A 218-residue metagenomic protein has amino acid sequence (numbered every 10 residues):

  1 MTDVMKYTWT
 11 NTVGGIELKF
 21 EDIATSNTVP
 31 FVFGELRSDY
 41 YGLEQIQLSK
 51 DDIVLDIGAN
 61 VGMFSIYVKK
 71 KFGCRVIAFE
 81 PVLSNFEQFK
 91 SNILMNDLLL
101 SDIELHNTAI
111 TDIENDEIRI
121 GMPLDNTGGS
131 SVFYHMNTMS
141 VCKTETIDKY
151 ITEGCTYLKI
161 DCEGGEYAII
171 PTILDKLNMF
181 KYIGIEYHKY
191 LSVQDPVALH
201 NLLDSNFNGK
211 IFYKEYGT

Functional and structural regions predicted by a protein language model:
M1-T218: Phosphate/nucleotide-binding beta-alpha loop and adjacent structural elements of enzyme active sites
